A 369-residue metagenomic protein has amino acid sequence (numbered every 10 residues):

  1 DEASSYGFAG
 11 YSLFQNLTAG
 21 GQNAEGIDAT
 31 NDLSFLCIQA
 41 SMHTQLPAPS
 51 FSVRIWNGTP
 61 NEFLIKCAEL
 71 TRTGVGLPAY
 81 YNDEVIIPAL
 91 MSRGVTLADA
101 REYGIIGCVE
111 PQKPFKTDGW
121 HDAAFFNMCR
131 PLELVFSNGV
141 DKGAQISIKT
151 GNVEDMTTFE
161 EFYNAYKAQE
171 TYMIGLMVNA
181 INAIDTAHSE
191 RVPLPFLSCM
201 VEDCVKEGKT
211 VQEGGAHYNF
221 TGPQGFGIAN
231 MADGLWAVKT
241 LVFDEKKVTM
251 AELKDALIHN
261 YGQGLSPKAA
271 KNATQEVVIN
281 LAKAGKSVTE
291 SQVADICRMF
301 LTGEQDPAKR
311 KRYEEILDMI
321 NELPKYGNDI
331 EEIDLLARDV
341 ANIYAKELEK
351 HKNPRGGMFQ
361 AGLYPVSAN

Functional and structural regions predicted by a protein language model:
D1-N369: Conserved catalytic cores of very large enzyme subunits
